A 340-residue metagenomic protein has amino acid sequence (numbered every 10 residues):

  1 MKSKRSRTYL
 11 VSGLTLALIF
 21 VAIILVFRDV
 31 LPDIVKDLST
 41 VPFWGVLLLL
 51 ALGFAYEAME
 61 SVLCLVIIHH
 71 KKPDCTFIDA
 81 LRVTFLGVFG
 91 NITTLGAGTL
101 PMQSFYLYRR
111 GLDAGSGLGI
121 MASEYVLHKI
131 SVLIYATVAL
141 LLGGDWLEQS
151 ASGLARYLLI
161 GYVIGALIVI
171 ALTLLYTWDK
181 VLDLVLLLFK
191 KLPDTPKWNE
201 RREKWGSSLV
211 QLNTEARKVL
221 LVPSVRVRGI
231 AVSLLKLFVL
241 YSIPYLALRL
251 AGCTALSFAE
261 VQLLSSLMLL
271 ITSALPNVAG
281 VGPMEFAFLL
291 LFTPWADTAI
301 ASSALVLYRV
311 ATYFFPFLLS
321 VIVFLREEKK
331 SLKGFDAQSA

Functional and structural regions predicted by a protein language model:
M1-K36, G87-N199, N277, V281-A340: Transmembrane helix-loop-helix hairpins in multi-pass inner-membrane proteins
R5-S6, P42-W44, P73-R82, D113-A114 (+2 more regions): Membrane-helix interface segments
S6-L10, T40-L48, R217-A231: Membrane-interface helix starts
P32-L38, S208-L221: A short amphipathic helical element positioned immediately N-terminal to and/or at the very start of a transmembrane
V46-L50, F77, L81-R82, L118 (+5 more regions): Hydrophobic alpha-helical transmembrane segments
L49-Y56, G87-N91, H128, V232-K236 (+1 more regions): Alpha-helical transmembrane segments of multi-pass integral membrane proteins
M59-F85, F89, A247-L264: Membrane-embedded helical hairpins/re-entrant loop segments and their flanking transmembrane helices within multi-pass
A216-L267, L275: Transmembrane helical segments that form the transport core of multi-pass membrane transport proteins
